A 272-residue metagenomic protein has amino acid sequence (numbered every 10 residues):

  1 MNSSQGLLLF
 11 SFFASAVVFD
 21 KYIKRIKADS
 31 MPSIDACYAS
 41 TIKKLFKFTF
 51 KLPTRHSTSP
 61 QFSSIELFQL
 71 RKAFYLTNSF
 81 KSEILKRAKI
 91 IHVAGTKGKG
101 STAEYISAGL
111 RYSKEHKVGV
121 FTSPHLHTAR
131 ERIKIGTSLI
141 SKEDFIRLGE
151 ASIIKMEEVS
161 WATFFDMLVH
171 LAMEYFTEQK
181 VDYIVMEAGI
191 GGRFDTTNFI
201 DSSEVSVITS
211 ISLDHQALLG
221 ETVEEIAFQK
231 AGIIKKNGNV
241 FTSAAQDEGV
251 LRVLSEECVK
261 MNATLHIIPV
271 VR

Functional and structural regions predicted by a protein language model:
M1-L7: Membrane-penetrating hydrophobic segments
L8-G95, E104, A108-S113: Short functional linear segments
D29, T54-F74, N78, E83-R87 (+4 more regions): ATP-dependent carboxylate-amine ligase catalytic core
F46, R111, I153, S255 (+1 more regions): Class I S-adenosyl-L-methionine
K86, Q179-E187, S203-R272: Acidic, Mg2+-coordinating active-site environments of NTP-dependent enzymes
G95, F165, T242-A244: Glycine- and other small-residue-rich loops at beta-strand/loop junctions that grip anionic moieties
G100: Walker A/P-loop
Y105, T196, V253-L254: A short acidic, amphipathic alpha-helical/loop segment
